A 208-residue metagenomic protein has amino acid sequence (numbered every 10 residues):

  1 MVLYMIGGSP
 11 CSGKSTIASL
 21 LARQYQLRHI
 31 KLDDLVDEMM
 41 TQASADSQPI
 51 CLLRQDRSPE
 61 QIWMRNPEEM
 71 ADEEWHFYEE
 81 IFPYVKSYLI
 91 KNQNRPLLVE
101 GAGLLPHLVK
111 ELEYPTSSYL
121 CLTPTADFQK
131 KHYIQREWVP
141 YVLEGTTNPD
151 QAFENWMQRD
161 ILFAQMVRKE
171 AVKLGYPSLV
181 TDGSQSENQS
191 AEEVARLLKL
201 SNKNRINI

Functional and structural regions predicted by a protein language model:
I6: Hydrophobic anchor at the beta1->P-loop junction of P-loop NTPases
C11-S12: ATP-binding Walker
S15: Walker A/P-loop
L27-A43: Short beta-strand-centered segment that lines the nucleotide-binding/catalytic pocket of NTP-utilizing
M39-P96, G103: ATP-dependent small-molecule kinase phosphotransfer cores that center on conserved nucleotide phosphate-binding segments
E113-S118, L174-Y176: Short glycine-/polar-rich loops that comprise or flank the Walker A/P-loop and associated switch/sensor motifs
T116-F163: A glycine- and Lys/Arg-enriched "phosphate-lid" helix/loop adjacent to the NTP-binding pocket of small-molecule kinases
L162-I208: NTP-dependent small-molecule kinase module
